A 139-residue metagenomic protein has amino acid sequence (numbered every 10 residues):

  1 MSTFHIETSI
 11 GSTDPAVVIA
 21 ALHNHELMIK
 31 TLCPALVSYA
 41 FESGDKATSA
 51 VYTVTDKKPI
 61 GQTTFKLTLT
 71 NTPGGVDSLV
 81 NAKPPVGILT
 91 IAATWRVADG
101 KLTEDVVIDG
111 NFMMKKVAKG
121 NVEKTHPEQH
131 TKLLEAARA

Functional and structural regions predicted by a protein language model:
M1-S49: Hydrophobic ligand-binding cavity/cleft-lining segments
V17, G61, N111-K115: Intrinsically disordered, low-complexity acidic/polar segments
A21, T125, A136: Residues that form generic nucleotide/phosphate-binding pockets
H23-N24, G110, E135: A very general structural signal that marks isolated residues within well-ordered alpha-helical segments
H25-I29, A40, N71-G75, D99 (+1 more regions): Short, low-complexity, polar/charged sequence segments that are solvent-exposed and flexible
S38-Y39, S43-I91, W95-V97: Hydrophobic-cavity lipid-handling domains and compact docking modules
D77-E128: Beta-strand/loop substructures that line and gate deep hydrophobic ligand-binding cavities in soluble
T131-A139: Short, highly charged C-terminal tails/helix-capping segments
